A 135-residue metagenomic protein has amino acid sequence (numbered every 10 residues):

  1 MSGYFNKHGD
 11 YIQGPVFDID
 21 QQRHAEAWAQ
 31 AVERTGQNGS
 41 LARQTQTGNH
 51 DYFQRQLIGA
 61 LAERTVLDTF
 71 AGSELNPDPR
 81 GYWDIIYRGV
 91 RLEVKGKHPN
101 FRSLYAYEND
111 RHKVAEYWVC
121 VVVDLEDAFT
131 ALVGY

Functional and structural regions predicted by a protein language model:
M1-R88, K95-Y135: Nucleic-acid endonuclease domains
